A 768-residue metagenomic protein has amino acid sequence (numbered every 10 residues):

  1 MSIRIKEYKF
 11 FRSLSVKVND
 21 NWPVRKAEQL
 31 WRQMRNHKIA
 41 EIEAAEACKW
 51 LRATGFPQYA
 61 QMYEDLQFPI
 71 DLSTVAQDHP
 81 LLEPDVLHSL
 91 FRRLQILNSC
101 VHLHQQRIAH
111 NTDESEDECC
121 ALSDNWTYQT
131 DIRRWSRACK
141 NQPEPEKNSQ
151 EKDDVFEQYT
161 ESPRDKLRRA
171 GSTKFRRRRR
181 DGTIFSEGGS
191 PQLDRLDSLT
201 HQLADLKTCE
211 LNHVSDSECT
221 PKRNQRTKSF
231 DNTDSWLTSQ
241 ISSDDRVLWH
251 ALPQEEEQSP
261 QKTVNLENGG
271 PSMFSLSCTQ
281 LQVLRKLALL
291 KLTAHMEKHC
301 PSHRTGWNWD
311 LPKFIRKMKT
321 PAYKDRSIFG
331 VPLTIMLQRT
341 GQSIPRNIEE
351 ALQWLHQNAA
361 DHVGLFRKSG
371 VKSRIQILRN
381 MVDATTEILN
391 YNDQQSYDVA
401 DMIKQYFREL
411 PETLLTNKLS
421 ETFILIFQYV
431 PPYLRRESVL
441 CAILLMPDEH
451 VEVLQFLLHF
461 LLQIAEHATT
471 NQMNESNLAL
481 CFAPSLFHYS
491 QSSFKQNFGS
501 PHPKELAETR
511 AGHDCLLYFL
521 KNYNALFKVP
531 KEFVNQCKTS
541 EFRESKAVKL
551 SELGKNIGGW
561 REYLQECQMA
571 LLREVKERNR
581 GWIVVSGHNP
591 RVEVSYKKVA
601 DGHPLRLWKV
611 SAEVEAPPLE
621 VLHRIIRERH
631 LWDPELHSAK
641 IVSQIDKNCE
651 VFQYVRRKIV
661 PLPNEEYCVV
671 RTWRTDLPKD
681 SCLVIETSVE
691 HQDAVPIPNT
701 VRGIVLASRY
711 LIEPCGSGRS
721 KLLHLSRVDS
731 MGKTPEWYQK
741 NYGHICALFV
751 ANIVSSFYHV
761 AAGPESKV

Functional and structural regions predicted by a protein language model:
I3-F11, N19, E118-D393, A479-L480 (+1 more regions): Intrinsically disordered regulatory linkers and targeting segments that flank signaling/catalytic domains
R4, L14-Q61: Sterile Alpha Motif
W22-I39, I70-K152, Y159-R164: Sterile Alpha Motif
A45-S99, A483, V584-K597: N-terminal helical oligomerization/adaptor modules that nucleate signalosome assembly
Y63-P84, L90-Q95, R107-T112, L365-K372 (+9 more regions): Short amphipathic alpha-helical segments embedded in low-complexity Lys/Glu-rich regions
H362-H467, I625, V642-R656, V660-I685: Amphipathic alpha-helical interface segments within eukaryotic helical scaffold and small GTPase-regulatory domains
L419-S420, P432-R510, H724: Alpha-helical bundle/repeat cores within regulatory domains of eukaryotic proteins
A525, V529-V768: Eukaryotic helix-grip
